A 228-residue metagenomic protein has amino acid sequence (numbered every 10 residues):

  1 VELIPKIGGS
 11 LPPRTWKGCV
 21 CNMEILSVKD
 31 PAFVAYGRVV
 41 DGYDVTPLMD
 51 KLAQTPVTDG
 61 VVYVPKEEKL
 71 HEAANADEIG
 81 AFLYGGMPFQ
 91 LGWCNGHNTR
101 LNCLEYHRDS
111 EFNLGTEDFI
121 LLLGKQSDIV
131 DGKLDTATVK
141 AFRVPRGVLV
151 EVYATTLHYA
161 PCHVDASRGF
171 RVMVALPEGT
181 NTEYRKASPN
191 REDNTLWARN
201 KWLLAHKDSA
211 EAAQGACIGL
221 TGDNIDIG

Functional and structural regions predicted by a protein language model:
L3-G8, R14-R146, A160-G228: Active-site region of the double-stranded beta-helix
V148-V150, T155-Y159: Histidine-centered metal-chelating micro-motifs
